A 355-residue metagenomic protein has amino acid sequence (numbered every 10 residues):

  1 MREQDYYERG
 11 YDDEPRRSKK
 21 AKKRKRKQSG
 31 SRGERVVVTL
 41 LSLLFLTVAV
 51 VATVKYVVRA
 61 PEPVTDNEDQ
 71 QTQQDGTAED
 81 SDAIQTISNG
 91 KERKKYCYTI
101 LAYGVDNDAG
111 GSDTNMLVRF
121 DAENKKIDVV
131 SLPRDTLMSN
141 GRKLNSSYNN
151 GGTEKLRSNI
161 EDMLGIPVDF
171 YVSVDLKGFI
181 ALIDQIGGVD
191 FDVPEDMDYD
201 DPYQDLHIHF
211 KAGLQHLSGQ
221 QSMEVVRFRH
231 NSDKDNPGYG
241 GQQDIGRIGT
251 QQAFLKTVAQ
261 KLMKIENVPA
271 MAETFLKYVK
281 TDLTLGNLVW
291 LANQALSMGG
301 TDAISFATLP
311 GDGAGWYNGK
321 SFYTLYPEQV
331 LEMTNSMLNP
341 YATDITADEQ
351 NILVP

Functional and structural regions predicted by a protein language model:
R2-S42, T47-P355: Non-catalytic, solvent-exposed segments at the cell envelope interface
